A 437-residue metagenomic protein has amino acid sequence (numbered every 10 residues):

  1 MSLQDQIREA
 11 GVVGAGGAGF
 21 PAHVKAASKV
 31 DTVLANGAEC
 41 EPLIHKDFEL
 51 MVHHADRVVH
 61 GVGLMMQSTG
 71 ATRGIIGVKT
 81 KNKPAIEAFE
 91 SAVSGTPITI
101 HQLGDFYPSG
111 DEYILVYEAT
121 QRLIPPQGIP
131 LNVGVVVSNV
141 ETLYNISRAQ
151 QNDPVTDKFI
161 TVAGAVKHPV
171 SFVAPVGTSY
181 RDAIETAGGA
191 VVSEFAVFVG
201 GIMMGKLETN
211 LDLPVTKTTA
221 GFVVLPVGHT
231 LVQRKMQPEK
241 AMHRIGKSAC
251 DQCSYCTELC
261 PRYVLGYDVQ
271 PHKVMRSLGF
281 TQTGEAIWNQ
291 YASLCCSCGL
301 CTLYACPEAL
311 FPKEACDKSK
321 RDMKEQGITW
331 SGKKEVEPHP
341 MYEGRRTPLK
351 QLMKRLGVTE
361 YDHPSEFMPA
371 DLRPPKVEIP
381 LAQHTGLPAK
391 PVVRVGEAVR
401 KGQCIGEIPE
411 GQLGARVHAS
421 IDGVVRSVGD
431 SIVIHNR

Functional and structural regions predicted by a protein language model:
V33, V52-T69: Histidine-anchored nucleotide/phosphate-binding helix
L34-D47, V166: Gly-rich Lys/Arg/Thr-decorated short loops/hinges at beta-loop-alpha junctions or inter-strand turns that position
T72-D182, T186-S193, G201-I202, P226: Hydrophobic alpha-helical positions that pack around
M204, E239-I245, Q412-G429: Short, compositionally biased
L225-K247, Y255-T257, R262-H339, P374: Ferredoxin-type iron-sulfur electron-transfer modules in oxidoreductases and energy-metabolism complexes
P338-V392: N-terminal, Lys/Arg-enriched amphipathic/low-complexity engagement segments that precede the first folded domain
A389-A398, G402: Short histidine-centered loop motifs in beta-beta connectors
R400-G414, S431-V433: Short hydrophobic beta/alpha edge segments that flank linear recognition/processing sites
